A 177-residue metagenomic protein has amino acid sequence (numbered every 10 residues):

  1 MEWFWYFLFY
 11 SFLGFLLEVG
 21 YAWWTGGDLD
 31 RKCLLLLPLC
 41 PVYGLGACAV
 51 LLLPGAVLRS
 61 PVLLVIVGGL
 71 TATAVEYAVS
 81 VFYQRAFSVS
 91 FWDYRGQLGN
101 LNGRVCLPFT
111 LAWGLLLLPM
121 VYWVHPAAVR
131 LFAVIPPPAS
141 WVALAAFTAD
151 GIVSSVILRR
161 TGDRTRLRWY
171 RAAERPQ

Functional and structural regions predicted by a protein language model:
M1-Q177: Aromatic-rich, lipid-facing transmembrane alpha helices and their immediate juxtamembrane interface loops in integral
